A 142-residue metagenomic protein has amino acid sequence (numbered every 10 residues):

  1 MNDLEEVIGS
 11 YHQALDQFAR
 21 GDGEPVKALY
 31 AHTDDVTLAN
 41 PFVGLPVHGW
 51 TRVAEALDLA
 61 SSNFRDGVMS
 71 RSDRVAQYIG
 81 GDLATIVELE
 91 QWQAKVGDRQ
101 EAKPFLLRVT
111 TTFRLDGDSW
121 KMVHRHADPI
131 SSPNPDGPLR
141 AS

Functional and structural regions predicted by a protein language model:
M1-E5, L139-S142: Basic/polar N-terminal segments that are highly enriched at the extreme N-terminus, encompassing both cleavable
L4-E5, Q17, G23-I79, L89 (+1 more regions): A solvent-exposed, acidic/Ser-Thr-rich amphipathic alpha-helical stretch
H12-D16: Amphipathic alpha-helical repeat scaffolds
G21-G23, T110, A141-S142: A generic "structured core" feature
V75, W92, R108-T112: Hydrophobic alpha-helical segments of small multi-pass membrane proteins
T85, F105-D136: Short beta-strand edge/turn micro-motifs at domain boundaries
E88-K95: Generic short beta-strand segments
